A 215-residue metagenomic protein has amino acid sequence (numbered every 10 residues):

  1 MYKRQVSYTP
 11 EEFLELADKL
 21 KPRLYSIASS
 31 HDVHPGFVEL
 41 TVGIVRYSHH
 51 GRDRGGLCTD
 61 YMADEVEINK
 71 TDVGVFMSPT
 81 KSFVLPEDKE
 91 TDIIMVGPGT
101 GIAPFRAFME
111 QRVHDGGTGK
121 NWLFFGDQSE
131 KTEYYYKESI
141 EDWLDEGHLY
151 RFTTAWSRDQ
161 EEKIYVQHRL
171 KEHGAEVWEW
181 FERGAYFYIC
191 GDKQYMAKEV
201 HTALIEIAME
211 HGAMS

Functional and structural regions predicted by a protein language model:
K3-S215: FNR-like FAD-binding dehydrogenase module
